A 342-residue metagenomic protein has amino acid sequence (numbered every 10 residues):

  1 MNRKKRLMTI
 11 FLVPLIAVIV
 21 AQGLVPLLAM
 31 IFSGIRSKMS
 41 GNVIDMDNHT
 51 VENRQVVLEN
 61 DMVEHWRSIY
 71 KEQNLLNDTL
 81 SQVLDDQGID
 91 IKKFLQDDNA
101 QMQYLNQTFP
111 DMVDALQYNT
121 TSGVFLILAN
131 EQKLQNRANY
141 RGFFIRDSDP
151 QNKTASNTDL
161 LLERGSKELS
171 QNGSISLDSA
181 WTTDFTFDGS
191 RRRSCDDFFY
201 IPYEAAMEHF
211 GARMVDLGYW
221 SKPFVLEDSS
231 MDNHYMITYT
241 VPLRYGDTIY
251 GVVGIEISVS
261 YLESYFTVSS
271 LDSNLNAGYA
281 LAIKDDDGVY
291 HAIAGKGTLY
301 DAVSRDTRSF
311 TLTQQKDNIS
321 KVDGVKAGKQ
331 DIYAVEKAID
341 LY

Functional and structural regions predicted by a protein language model:
M1-R3: Short, Lys/Arg-rich, polar N-terminal cytosolic tail immediately upstream of the first transmembrane signal-anchor
R6-P14, V20-Q103, T120-S122: Juxtamembrane extracytoplasmic/periplasmic/luminal helical "stalk" adjacent to the first N-terminal
D98-D111, C195-E204, D272: Well-ordered, non-membrane alpha-helical segments in soluble/globular domains
T108-D111, V252-T298: Solvent-exposed, extracytoplasmic
V113, T120-E131, A277-A282: Short, hydrophobic-rich beta-strand element in sensory/regulatory alpha-beta domains
L128-F187, D287-G288: GAF sensory/regulatory domain recognition with acknowledged cross-activation on helical regulatory dimers
S166-G254: Extracytoplasmic/periplasmic ligand-binding sensor regions of membrane-associated signaling proteins
N233-S260, T298-Y342: Extracellular/periplasmic juxtamembrane segments that couple receptor/chemosensory ectodomains to their
